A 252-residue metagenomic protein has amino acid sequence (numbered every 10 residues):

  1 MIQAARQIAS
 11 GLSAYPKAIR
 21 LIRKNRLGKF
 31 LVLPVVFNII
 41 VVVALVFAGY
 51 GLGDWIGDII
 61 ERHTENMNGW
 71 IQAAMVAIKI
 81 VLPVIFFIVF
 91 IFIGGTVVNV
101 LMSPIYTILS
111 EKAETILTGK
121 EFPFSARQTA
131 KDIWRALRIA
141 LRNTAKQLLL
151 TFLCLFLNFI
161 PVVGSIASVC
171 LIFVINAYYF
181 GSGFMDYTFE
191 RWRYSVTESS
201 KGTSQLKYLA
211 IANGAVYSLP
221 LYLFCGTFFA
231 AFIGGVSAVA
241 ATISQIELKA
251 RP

Functional and structural regions predicted by a protein language model:
M1, S10, I211-V216, A241: Small-residue-enriched transmembrane helix starts and helix-helix packing motifs in multi-pass inner-membrane proteins
M1-N25, K29-P34, I39-A44: Anchoring transmembrane alpha helix of integral membrane proteins
A5-P16, D58-G69, T96-A136, G183-S204 (+1 more regions): Membrane-interface segments at transmembrane-helix boundaries
A18-V36, F122-L153, F180-P220: Interfacial aromatic "cap" segments that immediately flank transmembrane helices in multipass membrane proteins
V35-G49, F86-I91, R142-L171, N213-G234: Hydrophobic alpha-helical transmembrane segments in multi-pass membrane proteins
F47-F92, A130-F156: Long, highly hydrophobic alpha-helical transmembrane signal-anchor segments
K79-E114, N158-R191, L223-P252: Selective recognition of hydrophobic, aromatic-rich stretches within alpha-helical transmembrane segments of polytopic
